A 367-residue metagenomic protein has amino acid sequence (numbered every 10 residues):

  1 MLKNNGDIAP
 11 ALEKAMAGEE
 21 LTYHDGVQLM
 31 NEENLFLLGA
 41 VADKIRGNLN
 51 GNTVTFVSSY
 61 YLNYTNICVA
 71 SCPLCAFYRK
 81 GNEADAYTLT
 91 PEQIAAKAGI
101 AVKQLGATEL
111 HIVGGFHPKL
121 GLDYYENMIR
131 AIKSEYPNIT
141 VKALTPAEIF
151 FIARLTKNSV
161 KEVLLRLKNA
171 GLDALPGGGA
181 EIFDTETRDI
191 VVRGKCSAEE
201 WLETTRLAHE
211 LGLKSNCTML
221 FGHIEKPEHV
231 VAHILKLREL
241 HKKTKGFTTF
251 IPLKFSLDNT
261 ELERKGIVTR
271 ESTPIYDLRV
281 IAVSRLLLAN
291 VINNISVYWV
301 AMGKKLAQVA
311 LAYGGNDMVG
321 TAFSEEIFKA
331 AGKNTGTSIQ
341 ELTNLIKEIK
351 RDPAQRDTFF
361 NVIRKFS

Functional and structural regions predicted by a protein language model:
M1-F36, A96, V102-K103, L235 (+1 more regions): Auxiliary Fe-S-binding modules of radical SAM enzymes
G18, A42, C72, I112 (+5 more regions): Conserved, mostly hydrophobic/aromatic
G26-M30, Y60-L62, G114-P118, F221-I224 (+1 more regions): Conserved short loop/turn motifs at secondary-structure junctions
L37-N82, A86-V113: N-terminal pre-triad scaffold of radical SAM enzymes
L49, L105, Y136, G212 (+2 more regions): A structural signal for short coil/turn segments at secondary-structure junctions
V54, S58, C68, C75-Y78 (+3 more regions): Mobile, glycine- and charge-enriched loop segments and immediately flanking short secondary-structure elements within
V54-Y60, T108-L110, V141-T145, L175-G177 (+4 more regions): Hydrophobic faces of well-ordered beta-strands that scaffold small-molecule active sites in alpha/beta enzyme cores
R79-A232, K236: Conserved Radical SAM active-site core
